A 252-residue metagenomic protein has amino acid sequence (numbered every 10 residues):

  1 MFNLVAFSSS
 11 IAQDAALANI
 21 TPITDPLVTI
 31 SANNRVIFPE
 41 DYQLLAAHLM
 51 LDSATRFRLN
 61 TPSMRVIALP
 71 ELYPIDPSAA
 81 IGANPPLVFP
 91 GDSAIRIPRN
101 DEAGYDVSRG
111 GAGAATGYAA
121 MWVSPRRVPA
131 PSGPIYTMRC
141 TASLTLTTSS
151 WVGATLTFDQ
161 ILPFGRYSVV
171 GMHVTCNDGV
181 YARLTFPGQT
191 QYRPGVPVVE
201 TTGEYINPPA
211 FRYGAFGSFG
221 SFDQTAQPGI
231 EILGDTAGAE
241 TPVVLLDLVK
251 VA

Functional and structural regions predicted by a protein language model:
M1-A252: Beta-strand-centric surfaces of beta-sandwich/beta-rich domains
